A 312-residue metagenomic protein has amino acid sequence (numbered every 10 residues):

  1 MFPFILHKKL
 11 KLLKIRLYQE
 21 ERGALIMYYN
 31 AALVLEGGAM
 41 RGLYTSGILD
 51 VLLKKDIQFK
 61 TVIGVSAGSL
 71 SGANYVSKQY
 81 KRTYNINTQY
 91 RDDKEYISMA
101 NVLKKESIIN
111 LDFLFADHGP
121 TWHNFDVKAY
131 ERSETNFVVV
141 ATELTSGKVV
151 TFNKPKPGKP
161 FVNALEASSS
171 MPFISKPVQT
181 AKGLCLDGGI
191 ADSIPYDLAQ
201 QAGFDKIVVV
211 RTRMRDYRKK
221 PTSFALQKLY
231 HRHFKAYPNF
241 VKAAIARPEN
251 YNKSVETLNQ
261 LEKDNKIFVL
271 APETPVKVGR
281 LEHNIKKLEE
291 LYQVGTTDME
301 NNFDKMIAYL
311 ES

Functional and structural regions predicted by a protein language model:
F2-F4, K9-V65, A73-S312: Patatin-like phospholipase
